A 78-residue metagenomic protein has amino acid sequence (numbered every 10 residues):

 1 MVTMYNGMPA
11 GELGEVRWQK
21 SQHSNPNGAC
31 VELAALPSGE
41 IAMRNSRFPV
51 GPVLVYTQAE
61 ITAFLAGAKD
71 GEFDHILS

Functional and structural regions predicted by a protein language model:
M1-S78: Positively charged, low-complexity terminal tracts and the immediately adjacent first secondary-structure elements
